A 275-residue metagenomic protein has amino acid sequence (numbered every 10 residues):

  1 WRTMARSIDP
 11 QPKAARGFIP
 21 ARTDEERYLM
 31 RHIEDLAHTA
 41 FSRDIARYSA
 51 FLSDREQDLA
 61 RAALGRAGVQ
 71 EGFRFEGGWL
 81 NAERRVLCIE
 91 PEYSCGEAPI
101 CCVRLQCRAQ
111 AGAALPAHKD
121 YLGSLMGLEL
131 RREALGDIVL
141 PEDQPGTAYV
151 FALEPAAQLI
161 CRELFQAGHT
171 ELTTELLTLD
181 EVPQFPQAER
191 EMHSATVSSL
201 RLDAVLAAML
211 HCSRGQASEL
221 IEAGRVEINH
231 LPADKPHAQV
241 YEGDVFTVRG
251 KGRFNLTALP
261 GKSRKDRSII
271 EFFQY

Functional and structural regions predicted by a protein language model:
W1-D203, M209, P232, F246 (+1 more regions): Ferredoxin-like alpha/beta domains used as RNA- or RNAP-binding modules
S199-G250: Basic (Lys/Arg-enriched) interaction patch that binds polyanionic ligands
